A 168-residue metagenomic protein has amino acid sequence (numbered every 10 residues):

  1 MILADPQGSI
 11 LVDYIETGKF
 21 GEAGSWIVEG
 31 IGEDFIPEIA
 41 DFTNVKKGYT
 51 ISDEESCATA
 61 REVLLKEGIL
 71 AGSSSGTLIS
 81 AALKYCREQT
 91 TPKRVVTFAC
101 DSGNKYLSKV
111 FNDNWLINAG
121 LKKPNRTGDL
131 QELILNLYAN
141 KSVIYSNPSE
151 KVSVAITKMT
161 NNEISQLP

Functional and structural regions predicted by a protein language model:
I2-A71, V110-I134, S142: Active-site/ligand-binding loops adjacent to catalytic centers
L3, L83-T90, V96-P168: Tandem CBS (Cystathionine beta-synthase) repeat/Bateman regulatory domains
L11, S74-A82, Y106: Short glycine/serine/threonine-rich phosphate/pyrophosphate-binding segments that cradle anionic phosphate groups
A40-D41, Q89-T91: A structural signal for short secondary-structure junctions
E54-C57, G76, S153: Glycine-rich phosphate-binding loop at the start of an alpha helix
I69, I79-C86: Active-site-proximal alpha-helical scaffold in enzymes
G72-S73, S146: Thr-Gly-centered strand-to-loop micro-motif
S74-L78, V95, K151: Ser/Thr-glycine-rich phosphate-binding loops at phosphate-binding pockets of nucleotides, nucleotide cofactors
